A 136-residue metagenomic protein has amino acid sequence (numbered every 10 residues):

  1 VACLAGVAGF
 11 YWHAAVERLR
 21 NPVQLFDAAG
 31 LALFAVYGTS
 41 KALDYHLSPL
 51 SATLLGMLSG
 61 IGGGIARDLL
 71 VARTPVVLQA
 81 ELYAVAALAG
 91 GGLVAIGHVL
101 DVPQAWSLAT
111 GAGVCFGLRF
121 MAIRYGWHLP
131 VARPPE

Functional and structural regions predicted by a protein language model:
V1, R20-L31, S51-L55, V77-A86 (+1 more regions): Cytoplasmic-side transmembrane-helix entry/capping segments in multi-pass membrane proteins
V1-A5, G9, D27-F34, L55-G63 (+7 more regions): Alpha-helical transmembrane segments in multi-pass membrane proteins
V7-R20, I65-V76, F120-R133: C-terminal ends of transmembrane helices
A14, L47-L50, A112-G113: Short hydrophobic/aromatic segments of transmembrane alpha-helices and their interfaces
A15-N21, P75-Q79, I96-A109, A132-P135: Membrane interface segments of multi-pass transport proteins and intramembrane proteases
Y37, Y45, G63, R67-V71 (+2 more regions): Residue-level recognition of conserved structural "scaffold" positions that shape functional pockets and channels
Y37-S51, I96-W106: Helix-coil boundary and interhelical linker segments in multi-pass alpha-helical membrane proteins
Y45-L47, A72-A80: Juxtamembrane helix-boundary/capping and inter-helix hinge elements in multi-pass membrane proteins
